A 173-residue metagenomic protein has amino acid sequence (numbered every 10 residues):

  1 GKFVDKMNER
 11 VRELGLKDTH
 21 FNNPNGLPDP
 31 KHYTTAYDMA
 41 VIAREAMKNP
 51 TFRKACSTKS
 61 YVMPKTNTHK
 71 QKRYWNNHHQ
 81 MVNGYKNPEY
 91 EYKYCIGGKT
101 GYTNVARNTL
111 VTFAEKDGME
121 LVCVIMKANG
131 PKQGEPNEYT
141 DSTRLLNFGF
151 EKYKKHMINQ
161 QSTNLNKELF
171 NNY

Functional and structural regions predicted by a protein language model:
G1-H20: Short, charged, amphipathic alpha-helices and their helix-cap/turn boundaries
N8, P24-G26, A36: N-terminal pre-first-transmembrane soluble regions of secretory-pathway and organelle membrane proteins
L16, K31-D38, A43-Y173: Domain-terminus/edge residues, biased toward the C-terminal soluble/receptor-binding domains of extracytoplasmic
F21-L27, T58-Y61: Short linear capping/connector segments at secondary-structure termini
